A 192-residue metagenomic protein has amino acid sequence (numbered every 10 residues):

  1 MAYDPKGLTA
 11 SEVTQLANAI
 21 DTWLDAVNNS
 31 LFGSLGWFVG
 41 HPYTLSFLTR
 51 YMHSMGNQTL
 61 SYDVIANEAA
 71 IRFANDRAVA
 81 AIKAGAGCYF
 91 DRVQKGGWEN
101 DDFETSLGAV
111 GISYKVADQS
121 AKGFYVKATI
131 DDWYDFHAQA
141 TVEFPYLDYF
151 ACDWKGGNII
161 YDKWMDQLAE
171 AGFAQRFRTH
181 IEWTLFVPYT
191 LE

Functional and structural regions predicted by a protein language model:
M1-V116, S120: Glycine-rich short-loop/terminal segments
Q94-C152: Acidic, glycine-rich flexible loop segments
D132-E192: Active-site or metal-binding loop neighborhoods of secreted/extracellular toxin and effector enzymes
